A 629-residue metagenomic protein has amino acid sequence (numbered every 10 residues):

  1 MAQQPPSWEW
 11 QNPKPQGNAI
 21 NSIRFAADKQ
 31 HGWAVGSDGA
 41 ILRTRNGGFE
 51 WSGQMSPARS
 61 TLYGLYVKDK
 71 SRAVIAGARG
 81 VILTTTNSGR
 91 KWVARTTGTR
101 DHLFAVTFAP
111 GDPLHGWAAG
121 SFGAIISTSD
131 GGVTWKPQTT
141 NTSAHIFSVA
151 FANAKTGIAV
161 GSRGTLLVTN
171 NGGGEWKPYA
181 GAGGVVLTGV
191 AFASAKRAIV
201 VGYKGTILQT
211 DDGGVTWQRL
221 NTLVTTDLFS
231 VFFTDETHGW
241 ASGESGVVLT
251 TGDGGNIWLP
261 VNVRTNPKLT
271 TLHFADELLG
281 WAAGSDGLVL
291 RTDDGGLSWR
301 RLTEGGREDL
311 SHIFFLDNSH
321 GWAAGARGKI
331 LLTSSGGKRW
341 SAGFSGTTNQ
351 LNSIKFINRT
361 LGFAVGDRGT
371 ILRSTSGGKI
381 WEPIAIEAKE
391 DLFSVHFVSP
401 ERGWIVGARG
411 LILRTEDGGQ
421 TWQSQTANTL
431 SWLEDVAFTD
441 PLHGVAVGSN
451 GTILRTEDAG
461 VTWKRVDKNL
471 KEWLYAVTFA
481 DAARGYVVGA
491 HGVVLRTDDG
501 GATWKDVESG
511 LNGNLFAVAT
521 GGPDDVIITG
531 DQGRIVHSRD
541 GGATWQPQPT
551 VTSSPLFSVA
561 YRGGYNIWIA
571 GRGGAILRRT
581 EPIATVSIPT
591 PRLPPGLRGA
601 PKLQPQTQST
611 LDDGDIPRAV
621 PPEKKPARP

Functional and structural regions predicted by a protein language model:
A2-P629: Residue-level hotspots at or immediately adjacent to binding/recognition sites across diverse folds
